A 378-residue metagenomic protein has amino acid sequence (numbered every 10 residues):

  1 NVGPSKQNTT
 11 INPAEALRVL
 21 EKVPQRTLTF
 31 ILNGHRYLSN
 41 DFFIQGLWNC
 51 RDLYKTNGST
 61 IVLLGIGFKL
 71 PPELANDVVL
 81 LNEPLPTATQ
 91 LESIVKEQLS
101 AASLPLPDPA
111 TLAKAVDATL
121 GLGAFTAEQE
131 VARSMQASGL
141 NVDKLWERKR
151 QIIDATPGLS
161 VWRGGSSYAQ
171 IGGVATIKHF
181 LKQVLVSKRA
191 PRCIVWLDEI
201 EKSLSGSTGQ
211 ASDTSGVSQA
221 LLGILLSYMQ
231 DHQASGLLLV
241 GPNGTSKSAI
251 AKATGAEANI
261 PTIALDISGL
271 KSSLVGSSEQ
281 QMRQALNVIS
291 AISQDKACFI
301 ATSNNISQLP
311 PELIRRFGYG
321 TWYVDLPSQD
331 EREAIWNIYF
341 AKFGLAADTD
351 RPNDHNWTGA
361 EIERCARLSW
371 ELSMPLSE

Functional and structural regions predicted by a protein language model:
N1-I61, I66-L70, A75-N82, Q90-S100 (+1 more regions): Walker A/P-loop NTP-binding motif of AAA+ ATPase domains
T27, Y54-N57, L122, T126 (+5 more regions): Short secondary-structure junctions and interdomain/linker hinges
L28-T29, I61, V78, L145 (+5 more regions): Generic preference for hydrophobic/aromatic residues in regular secondary structure cores
K96-R150, T321, G344-E378: Conserved AAA+ ATPase small/helical "lid" subdomain
L140-S167, W196-E201: Conserved ASCE P-loop NTPase core motifs with emphasis on AAA+ ATPases
